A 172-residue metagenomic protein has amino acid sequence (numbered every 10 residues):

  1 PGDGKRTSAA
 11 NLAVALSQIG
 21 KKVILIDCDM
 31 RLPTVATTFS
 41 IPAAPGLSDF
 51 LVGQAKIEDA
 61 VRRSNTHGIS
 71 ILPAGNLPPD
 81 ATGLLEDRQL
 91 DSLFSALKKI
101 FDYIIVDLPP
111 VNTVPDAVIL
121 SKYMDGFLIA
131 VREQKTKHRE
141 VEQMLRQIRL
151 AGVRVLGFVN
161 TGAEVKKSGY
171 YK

Functional and structural regions predicted by a protein language model:
P1-K172: P-loop NTP-binding module
